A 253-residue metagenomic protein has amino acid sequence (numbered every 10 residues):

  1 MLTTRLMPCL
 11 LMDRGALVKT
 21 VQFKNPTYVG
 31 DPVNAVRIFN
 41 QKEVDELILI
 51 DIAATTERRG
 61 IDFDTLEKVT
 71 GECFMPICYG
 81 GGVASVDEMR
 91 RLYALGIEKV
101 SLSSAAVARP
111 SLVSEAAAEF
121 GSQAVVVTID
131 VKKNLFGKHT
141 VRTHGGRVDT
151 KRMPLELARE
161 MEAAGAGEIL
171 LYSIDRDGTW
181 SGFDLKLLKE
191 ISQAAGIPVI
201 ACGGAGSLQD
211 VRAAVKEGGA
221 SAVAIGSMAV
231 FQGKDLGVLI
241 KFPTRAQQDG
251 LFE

Functional and structural regions predicted by a protein language model:
R5-C9, E46, F74-C78, E98-S101 (+5 more regions): Structural preference for beta-strand elements that scaffold enzyme active sites
L11, F39, L47, L92 (+6 more regions): Conserved, mostly hydrophobic/aromatic
M12-R14, V18, Y93, I97-L171 (+1 more regions): Conserved anion-binding
E46-T65, S104, L170-S181: Glycine-rich, proline-tolerant flexible connector loops at the mouths of alpha/beta enzymes
A53, I61-F120, I240: Glycine/small-residue-rich loop that forms an oxyanion/phosphate-binding "nest" at active or ligand-binding sites
G60-E67, K151-L155, S181-E190, L239-I240: Charged helix-capping and loop-helix junction motifs
T70-V100, K186-I225: Catalytic cores of alpha/beta
L112-F120, V211-E253: C-terminal helical cap(s) of enzyme catalytic domains, especially alpha/beta-barrels
